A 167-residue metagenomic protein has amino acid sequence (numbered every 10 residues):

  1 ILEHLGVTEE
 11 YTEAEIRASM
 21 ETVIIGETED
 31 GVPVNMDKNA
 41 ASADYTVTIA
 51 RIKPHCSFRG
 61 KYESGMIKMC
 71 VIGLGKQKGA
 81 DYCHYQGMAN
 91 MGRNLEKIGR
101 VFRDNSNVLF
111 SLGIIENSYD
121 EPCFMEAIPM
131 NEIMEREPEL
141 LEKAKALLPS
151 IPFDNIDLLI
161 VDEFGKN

Functional and structural regions predicted by a protein language model:
L2-K61: An acidic, phosphate/nucleotide-engaging active-site surface
S19-G26, D30, P152, L159-V161 (+1 more regions): Active-site rim loops that border cofactor/substrate pockets in soluble metabolic enzymes
M36-K166: Conserved, well-structured core segments that form the ligand-binding/active-site neighborhood of functional domains
